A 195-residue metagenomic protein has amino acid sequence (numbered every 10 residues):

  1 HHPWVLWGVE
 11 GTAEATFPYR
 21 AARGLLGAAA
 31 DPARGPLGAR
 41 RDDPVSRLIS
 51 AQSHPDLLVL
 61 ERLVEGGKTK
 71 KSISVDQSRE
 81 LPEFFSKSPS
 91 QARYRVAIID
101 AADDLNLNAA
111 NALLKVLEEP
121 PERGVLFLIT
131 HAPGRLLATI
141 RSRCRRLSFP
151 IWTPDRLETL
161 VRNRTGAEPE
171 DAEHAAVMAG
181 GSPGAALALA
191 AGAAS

Functional and structural regions predicted by a protein language model:
H1-G24, A28-A33, G38-L48, E122-R123 (+1 more regions): Charged, glycine-rich active-site and insertion segments that engage polyanionic ligands
H1-N108: Clamp-loader machinery-focused feature within the broader ASCE/P-loop NTPase space
S86, N111-L128: Conserved catalytic/switch belt of AAA+ P-loop NTPases
